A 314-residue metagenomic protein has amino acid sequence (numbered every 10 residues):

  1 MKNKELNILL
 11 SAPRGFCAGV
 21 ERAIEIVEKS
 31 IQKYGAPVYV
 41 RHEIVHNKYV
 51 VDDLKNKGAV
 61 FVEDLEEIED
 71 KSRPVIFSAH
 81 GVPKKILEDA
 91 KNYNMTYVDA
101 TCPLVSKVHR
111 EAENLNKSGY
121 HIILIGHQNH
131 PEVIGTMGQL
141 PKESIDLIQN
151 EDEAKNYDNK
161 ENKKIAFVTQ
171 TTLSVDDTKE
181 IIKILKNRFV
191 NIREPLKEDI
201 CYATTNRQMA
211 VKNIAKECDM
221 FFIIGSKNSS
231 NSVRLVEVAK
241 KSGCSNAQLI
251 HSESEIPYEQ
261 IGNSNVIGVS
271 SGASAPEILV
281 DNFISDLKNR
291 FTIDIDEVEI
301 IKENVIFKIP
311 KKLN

Functional and structural regions predicted by a protein language model:
M1-I267, S271, E277-N314: The feature marks the mature, well-folded catalytic cores of soluble enzymes
